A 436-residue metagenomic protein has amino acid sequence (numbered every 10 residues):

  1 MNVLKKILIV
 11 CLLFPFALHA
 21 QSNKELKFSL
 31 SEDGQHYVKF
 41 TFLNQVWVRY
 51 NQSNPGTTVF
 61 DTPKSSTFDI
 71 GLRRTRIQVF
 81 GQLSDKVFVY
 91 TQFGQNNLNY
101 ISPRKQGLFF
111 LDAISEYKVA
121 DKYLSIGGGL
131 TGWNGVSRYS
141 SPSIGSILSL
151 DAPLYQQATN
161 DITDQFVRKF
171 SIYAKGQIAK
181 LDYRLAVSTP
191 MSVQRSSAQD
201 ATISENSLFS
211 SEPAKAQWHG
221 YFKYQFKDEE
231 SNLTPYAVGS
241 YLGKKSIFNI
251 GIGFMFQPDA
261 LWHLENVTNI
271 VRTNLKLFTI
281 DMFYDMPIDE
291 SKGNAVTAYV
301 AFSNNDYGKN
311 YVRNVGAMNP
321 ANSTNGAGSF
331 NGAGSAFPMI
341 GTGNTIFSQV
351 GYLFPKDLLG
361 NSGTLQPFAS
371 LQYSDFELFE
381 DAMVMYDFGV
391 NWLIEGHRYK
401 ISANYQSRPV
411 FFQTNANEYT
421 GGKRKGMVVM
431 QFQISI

Functional and structural regions predicted by a protein language model:
M1-K24: Bacterial Sec-dependent N-terminal signal peptides
L26-S53, K64-Q194, E212-E230, N304 (+3 more regions): Outer membrane beta-barrel
Q35-Y37, S84-K86, D121-Y123, I178-K180 (+5 more regions): Strand-connecting loop/turn motifs
W47-G56, G94-Y100, G135-S137, S192-Q194 (+7 more regions): Sequence/structural signature of outer-membrane beta-barrel proteins
Q52-V59, N99-L108, Y139-G145, S196-T202 (+5 more regions): Outer-membrane beta-barrel translocator domains and adjoining extracellular loop/strand segments of Gram-negative
S53-T58, Q92-N96, L148-Y155, S197-I203 (+4 more regions): Flexible, solvent-exposed coil segments and beta strand-coil junctions, predominantly the extracellular/periplasmic
N206-F209, H397-S435: Predominantly the C-terminal beta-signal and adjacent terminal strand-loop region of outer-membrane beta-barrel
K215, K227-F376, G422-G426, M430 (+1 more regions): Detector for outer-membrane/organellar transmembrane beta-barrel domains, recognizing the amphipathic beta-strand
